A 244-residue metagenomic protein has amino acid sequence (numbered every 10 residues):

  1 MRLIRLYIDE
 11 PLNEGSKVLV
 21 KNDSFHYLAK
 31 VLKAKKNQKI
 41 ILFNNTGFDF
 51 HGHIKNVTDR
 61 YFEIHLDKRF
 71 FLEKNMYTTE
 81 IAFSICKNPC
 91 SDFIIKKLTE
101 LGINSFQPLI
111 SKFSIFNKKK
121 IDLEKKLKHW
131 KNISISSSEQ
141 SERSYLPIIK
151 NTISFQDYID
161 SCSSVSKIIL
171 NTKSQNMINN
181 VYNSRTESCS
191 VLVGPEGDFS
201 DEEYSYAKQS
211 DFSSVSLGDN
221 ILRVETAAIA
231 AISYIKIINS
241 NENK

Functional and structural regions predicted by a protein language model:
M1-F71: N-terminal positively charged helical leader segments and presequences
P11, R69, I110-F113, D219: Short, ordered loop/turn segments at secondary-structure junctions
V18-V20, M76-E80, E187-S190, Q209-L217: Glycine/charged-rich beta-loop-alpha catalytic/anionic-binding loops adjacent to active sites
I40, I64, L146-K150, S214: Generic structural signal for residues in well-ordered beta-strands
E73-S166: RNA substrate-binding interface of SAM-dependent RNA methyltransferases
V165-Y204, F212-V215: Active-site/ligand-binding-proximal alpha/beta "capping" segment
D201-K244: Structured adenosyl-cofactor binding patch, chiefly the S-adenosyl-L-methionine
